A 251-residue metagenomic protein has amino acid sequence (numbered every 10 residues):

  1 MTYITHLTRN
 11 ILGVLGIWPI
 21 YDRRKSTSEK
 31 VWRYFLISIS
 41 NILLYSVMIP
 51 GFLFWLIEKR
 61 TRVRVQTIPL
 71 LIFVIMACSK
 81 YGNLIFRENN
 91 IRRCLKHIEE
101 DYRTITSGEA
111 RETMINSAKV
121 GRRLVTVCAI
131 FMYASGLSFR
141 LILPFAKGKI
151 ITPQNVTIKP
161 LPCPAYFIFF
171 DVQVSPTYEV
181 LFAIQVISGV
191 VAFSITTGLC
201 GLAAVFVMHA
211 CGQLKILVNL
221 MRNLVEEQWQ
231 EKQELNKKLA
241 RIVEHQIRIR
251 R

Functional and structural regions predicted by a protein language model:
M1-Q66, E100-L202, F206-V207, I216-Q233 (+1 more regions): Helix-loop-helix junctions within predominantly alpha-helical proteins
V47, V74-C78: Central hydrophobic cores of alpha-helical transmembrane segments in multi-pass inner-membrane proteins across all
F52-E58, G82-N89, C94-H97: Cytoplasmic, membrane-proximal interface of class
V65-I75: Extracellular loop-to-transmembrane helix junctions
A77-E88, T196-A210: Alpha-helical transmembrane segments
I91, L137, L214-L217, I249: Structural signal for hydrophobic/aromatic residues that build the beta-strand cores of folded beta-sheet domains
E234-R251: Intracellular effector-coupling site of seven-transmembrane GPCRs, centered on the ICL3-to-TM6 transition
